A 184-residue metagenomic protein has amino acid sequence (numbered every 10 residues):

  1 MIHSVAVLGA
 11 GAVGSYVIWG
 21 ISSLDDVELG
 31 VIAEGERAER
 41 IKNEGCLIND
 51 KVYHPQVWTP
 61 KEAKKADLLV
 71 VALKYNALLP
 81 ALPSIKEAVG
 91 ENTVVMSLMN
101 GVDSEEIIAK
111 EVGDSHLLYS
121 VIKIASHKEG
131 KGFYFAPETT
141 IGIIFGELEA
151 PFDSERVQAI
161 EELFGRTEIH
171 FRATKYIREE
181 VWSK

Functional and structural regions predicted by a protein language model:
M1-H54: NAD(P)+-binding Rossmann beta1-loop-alpha1 motif at the extreme N-terminus of oxidoreductases
I2-H3, D67, I141: Nucleotide donor/acceptor-binding cores
A6, E28-G30, M96, L118 (+2 more regions): A structural signal for isolated positions on well-ordered beta-strands in alpha/beta enzyme cores
E36, V102, V121-S126, E149 (+1 more regions): Glycine-rich beta-alpha junction loops
R37-K42, E105-E106, D153: Short, charged/polar "capping" segments at the starts of alpha-helices and the immediately preceding loops
R40, W58, E87-A88, G113-H116 (+1 more regions): Internal alpha-helical scaffold of NAD(P)-dependent oxidoreductase catalytic cores
D50-Y134: Rossmann-like NAD(P)(H) cofactor-binding subdomain of soluble oxidoreductases
